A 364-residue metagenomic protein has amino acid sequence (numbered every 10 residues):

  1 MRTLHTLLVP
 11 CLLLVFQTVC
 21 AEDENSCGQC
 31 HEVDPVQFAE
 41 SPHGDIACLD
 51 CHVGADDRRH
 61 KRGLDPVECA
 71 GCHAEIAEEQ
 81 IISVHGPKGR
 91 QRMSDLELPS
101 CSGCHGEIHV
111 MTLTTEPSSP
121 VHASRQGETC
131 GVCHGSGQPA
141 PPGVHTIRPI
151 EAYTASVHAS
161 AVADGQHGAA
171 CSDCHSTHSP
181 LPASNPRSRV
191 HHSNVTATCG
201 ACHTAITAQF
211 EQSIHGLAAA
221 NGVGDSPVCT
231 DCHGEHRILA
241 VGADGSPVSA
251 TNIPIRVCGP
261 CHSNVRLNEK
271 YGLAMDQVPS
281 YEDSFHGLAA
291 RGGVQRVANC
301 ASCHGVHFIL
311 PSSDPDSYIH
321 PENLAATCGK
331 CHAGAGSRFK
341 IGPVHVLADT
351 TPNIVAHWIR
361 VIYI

Functional and structural regions predicted by a protein language model:
M1-H5: Positively charged n-region of N-terminal signal peptides that target proteins for export
T6-V15: Bacterial N-terminal signal peptides
T18-I364: Short sequence/structural segments immediately N-terminal
